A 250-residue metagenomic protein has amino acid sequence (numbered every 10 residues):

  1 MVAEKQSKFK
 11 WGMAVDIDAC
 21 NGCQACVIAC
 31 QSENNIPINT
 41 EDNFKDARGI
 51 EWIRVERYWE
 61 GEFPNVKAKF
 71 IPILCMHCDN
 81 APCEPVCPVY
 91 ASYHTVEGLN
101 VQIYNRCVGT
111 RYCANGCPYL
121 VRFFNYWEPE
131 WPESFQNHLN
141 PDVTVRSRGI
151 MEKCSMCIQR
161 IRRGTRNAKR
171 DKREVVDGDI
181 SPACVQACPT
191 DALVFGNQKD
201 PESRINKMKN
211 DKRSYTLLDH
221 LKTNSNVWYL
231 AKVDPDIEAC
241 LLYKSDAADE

Functional and structural regions predicted by a protein language model:
M1-M13, D18-S32, N39-I73, P141-T144 (+1 more regions): A structural preference for long, well-packed, hydrophobic secondary-structure segments
W11, K67-K69, M76-C78, C107 (+2 more regions): Short, flexible, mixed-charge glycine/proline-rich loop motifs that serve as phosphate/nucleic-acid-contacting
N21, A25-F44, W52-R54, N80-R106 (+2 more regions): Iron-sulfur cluster-binding cysteine motifs and their immediate structural context in ferredoxin-like electron-transfer
E51-L74, A114-L120, H138-C157, K212-K232: Short Fe-S-cluster ligation motifs
F70-P85, A231-L242: Short flanking/linker segments adjacent to small metal-binding domains or redox-active Cys/His motifs
S134-Q136: Acidic/His metal-coordination segments adjacent to aromatic residues that form catalytic metal sites in metalloenzymes
R162, T190-L242: Domain-exit/linker segments immediately C-terminal to small folded modules
Y243-A248: Conserved small/polar residues in nucleotide/adenosyl-binding loops
